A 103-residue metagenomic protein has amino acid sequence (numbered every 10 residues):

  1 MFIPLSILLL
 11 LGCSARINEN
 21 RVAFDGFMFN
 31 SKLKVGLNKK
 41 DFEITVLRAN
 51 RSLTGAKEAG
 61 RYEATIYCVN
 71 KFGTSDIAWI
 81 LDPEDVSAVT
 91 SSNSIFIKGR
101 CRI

Functional and structural regions predicted by a protein language model:
M1-L5: Sec-dependent signal peptide recognition, specifically the positively charged N-region followed immediately by
L10-G12: C-terminal motif of bacterial Sec signal peptides marking the signal peptidase cleavage site
S14-I17: Bacterial signal peptide processing site
M28-F29: Alpha-helical assembly-interface signal, strongest on the long, hydrophobic N-terminal helix that forms
K34-Y62: Post-signal-peptide N-terminal segment of Sec-exported extracytoplasmic proteins
T65-G73: Sec-exported extracytoplasmic/periplasmic mature domains
I77-N93: Acidic helix-start/capping segments at beta-turn-to-alpha-helix junctions
N93-I103: C-terminal edge-of-domain segments
